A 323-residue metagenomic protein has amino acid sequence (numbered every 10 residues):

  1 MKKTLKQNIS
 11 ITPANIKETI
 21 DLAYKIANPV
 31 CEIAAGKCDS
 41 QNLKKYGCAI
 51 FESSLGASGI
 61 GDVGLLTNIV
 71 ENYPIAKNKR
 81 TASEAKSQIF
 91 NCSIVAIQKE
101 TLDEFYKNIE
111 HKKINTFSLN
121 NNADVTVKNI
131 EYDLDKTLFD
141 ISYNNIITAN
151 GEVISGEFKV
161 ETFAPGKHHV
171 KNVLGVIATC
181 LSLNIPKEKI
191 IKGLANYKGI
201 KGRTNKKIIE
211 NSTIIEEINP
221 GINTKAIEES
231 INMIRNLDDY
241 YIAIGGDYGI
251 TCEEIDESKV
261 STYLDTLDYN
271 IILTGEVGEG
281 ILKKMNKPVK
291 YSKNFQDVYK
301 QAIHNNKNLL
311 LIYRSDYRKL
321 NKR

Functional and structural regions predicted by a protein language model:
M1-A35: Walker A (P-loop) phosphate-binding motif
M1-K2, T12, I16-E18, A178-R323: ATP-dependent carboxylate-amine ligase
L22, I26, V30, Q41 (+2 more regions): Buried hydrophobic packing segments
I26, D39-E110: Flexible active-site lid/hinge loop adjacent to a nucleotide/diphosphate and Mg2+-phosphate binding pocket
N28, G61-N68, K79, N108-E131 (+1 more regions): Active-site regions of enzymes building and remodeling cell-envelope glycoconjugates
P29-E52, N286-I303: A short, well-structured beta->alpha microelement
E52-A57, Q98-E104, L119-N120, G275-G280 (+1 more regions): Short, polar loop motifs at secondary-structure junctions
A76-R80, N115-I227: Adenine nucleotide phosphate-binding catalytic loops in nucleotide-utilizing enzymes
